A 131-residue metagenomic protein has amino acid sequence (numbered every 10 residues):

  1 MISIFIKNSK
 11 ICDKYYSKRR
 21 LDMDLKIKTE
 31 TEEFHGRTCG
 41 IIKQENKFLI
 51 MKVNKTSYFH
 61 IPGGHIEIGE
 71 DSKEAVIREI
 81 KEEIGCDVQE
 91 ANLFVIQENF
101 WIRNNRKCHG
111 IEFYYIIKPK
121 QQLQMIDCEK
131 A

Functional and structural regions predicted by a protein language model:
I2-F5, S17, N54-F59, Q124 (+1 more regions): Nudix hydrolase/Nudix homology domain
N8-D22: Short, Lys/Arg-enriched N-terminal segments with co-localized hydrophobic residues within the first ~10-30 amino acids
R19-C39: Acidic, metal-coordinating catalytic segment for phosphate/diphosphate chemistry, firing primarily on the Nudix
G36-T38, N46, H109-F113: Change "...and in nucleic-acid phosphodiester-cleaving endonucleases..." to "...and in nucleic-acid processing enzymes
I41, I50, Y114-I116: Conserved hydrophobic/aromatic beta-strand scaffold that supports enzyme active sites
Q44-E82: Conserved Nudix-box catalytic region and its N-terminal flanking loop in Nudix hydrolases and closely related
I66-Q89, F100-A131: Unchanged
F94-V95: Local beta-strand/beta-hairpin segments that build beta-sheet-rich folds
